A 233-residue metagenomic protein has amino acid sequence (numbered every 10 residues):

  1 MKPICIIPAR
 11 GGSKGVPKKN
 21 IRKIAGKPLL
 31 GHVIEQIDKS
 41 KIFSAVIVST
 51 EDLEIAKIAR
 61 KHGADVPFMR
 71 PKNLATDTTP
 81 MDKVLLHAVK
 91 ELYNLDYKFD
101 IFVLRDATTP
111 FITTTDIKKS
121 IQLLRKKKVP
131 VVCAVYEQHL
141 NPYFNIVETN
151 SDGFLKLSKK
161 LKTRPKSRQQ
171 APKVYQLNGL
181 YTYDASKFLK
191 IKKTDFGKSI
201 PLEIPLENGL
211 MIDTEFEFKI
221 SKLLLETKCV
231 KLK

Functional and structural regions predicted by a protein language model:
K2-S49: N-terminal glycine-rich phosphate-binding loop and ensuing alpha1 helix
F43, Y97-F99, K126-V129: Short, high-confidence coil segments that cap the C-terminus of an alpha-helix and link into the following beta-strand
S44-V46, D100, K198: Residues at the starts of beta-strands that form the adenosine-phosphate
V48-T50, T182, I212: Short beta-strand scaffold positions
L53-V103, F111, T115, K119: Short phosphate-binding loop-to-helix
K83, P110-K198, E203-I204: Conserved core of the sugar-phosphate nucleotidyltransferase
L202-E203, E207-K233: Hydrophobic helical membrane-anchoring modules
